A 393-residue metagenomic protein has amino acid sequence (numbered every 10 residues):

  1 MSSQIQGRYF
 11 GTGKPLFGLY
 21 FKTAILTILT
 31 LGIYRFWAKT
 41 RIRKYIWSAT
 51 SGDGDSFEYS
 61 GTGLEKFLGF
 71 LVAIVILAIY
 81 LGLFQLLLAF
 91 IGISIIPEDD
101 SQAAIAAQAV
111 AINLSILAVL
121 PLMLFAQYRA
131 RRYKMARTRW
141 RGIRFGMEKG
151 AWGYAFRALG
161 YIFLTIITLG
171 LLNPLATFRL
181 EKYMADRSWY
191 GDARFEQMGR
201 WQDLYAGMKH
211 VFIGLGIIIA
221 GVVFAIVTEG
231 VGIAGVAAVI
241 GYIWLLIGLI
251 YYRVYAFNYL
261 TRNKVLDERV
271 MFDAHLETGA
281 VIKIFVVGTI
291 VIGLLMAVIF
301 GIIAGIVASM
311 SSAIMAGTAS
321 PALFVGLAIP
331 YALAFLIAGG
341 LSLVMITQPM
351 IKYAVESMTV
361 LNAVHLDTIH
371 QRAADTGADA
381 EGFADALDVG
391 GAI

Functional and structural regions predicted by a protein language model:
M1-L16, Y20-A193: Transmembrane-helix bundle segments that line or gate the permeation/cavity pathway in multi-pass membrane proteins
W37-Y45, M123-R139, L172-D186, G248-V265 (+3 more regions): Juxtamembrane/interface segments at transmembrane-helix termini
Y45-S60, K134-W152, K182-L204, N258-I282 (+1 more regions): Juxtamembrane inter-helical linkers in multi-pass membrane proteins
E65-I79, D203-L215, I284-M296: Select subsegments of transmembrane alpha-helices in polytopic membrane proteins, especially boundary-proximal
L81-V119, I217-G248, M296-L343, G391-I393: Membrane-helix interface segments in multi-pass membrane proteins
L169, T177-G230, A237-A238: Loop-centered beta-sheet repeat module
T177, G199-I213, I217, A225 (+2 more regions): Extended non-catalytic domains of envelope/secretory-pathway proteins
I250-V254, N258-L260, M271-A274, T278-I393: Intrinsically disordered cytosolic tails
